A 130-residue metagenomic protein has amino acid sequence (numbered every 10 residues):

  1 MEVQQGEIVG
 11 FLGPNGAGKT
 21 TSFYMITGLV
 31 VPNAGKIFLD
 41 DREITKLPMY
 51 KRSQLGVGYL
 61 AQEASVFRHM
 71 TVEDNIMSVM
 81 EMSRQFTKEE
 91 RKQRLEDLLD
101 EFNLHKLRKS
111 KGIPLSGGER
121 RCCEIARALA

Functional and structural regions predicted by a protein language model:
V9, L47, M70-E90, E101: ABC-type ATPase nucleotide-binding domains, specifically the catalytic core motifs of the NBD
L12-P14: The feature captures the beta-strand-to-loop junction immediately N-terminal to the Walker
T27: Helix-to-loop junction immediately C-terminal to a conserved catalytic motif
G35-I44, L55: Conserved ABC transporter NBD signature motif
R42, K88-L107: Conserved ABC ATPase "signature" region
K111-L115, E119: Conserved ABC ATPase signature
I125: Hydrophobic anchor residue at the start of the ABC signature
